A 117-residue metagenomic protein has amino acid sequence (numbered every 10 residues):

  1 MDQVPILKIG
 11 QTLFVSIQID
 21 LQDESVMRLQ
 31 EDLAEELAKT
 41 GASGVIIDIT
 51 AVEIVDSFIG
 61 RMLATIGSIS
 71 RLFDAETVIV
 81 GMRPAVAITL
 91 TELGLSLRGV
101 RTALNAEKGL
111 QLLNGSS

Functional and structural regions predicted by a protein language model:
D2-Q30: STAS-typified acidic loop motif
Q3, D74, G99-V100: A generic structural signal for alpha->beta connector loops
D20, Q30-L37, G44-I46, A64: Extended, hydrophobic alpha-helical segments
V26-L33, A38-K39, D74, E107: Expand to "…catalyze enediolate/carbanion chemistry for C-C bond making/breaking, isomerization, decarboxylation
L37, I66, Q111-S117: Catalytic cores of nucleotide-enabled group-transfer and carboxylate-activating enzymes in metabolic and assembly-line
T40-S43, I47-S96: Amphipathic alpha-helical interaction surfaces in cytosolic regulatory modules
L90, E107-N114: Two-component system phosphotransfer/interaction surface
R98-G109: Short acidic-hydrophobic, aromatic-tinged amphipathic segments that line or gate anion-handling sites
